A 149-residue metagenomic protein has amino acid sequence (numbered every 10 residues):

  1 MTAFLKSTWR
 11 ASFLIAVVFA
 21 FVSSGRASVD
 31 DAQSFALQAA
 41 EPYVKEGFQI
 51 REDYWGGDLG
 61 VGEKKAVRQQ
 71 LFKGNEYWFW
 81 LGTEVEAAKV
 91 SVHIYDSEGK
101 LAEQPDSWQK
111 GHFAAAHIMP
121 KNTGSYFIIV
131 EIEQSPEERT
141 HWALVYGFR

Functional and structural regions predicted by a protein language model:
T2-F13: Bacterial N-terminal signal peptides that target proteins for export
A11-V22: Bacterial N-terminal signal peptides
S28-V44, F48, I94, S125-R149: C-terminal edge strands of extracellular/lumenal beta-sandwich accessory domains
R51-Y54, E98-P105: Surface-exposed loop/edge segments in extracytoplasmic proteins
D53-E63, S107-Q109: Extracellular beta-rich ligand/substrate-recognition surface
L59-V61, A66-N75, H117-T123: Extracellular and analogous surface-interaction loops
A66-E84, F127-V130: Hydrophobic beta-strand segments within beta-rich accessory/binding domains
E86-A102: Short, surface-exposed beta-strand/strand-loop-strand elements in extracellular ectodomains
